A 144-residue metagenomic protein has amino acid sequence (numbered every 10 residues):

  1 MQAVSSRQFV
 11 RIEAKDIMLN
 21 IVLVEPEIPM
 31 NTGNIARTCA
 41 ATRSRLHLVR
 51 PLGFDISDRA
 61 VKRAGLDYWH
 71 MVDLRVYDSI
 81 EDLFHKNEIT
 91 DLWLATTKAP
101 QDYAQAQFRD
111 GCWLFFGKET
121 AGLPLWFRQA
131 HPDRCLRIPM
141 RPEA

Functional and structural regions predicted by a protein language model:
M1-A144: Post-transcriptional modification and biogenesis factors for structured RNAs of the translation apparatus
